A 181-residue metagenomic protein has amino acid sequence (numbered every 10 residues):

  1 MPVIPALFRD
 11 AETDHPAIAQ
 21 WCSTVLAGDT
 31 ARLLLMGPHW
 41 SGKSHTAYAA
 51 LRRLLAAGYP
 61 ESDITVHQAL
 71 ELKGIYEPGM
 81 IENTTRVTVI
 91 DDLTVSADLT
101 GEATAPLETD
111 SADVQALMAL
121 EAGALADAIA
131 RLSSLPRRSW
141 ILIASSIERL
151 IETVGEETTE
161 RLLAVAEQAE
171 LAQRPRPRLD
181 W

Functional and structural regions predicted by a protein language model:
M1-S23, A169, P177-W181: A short, basic N-terminal segment
S23-A31: Phosphate-binding P-loop
T30-A47: Walker A/P-loop nucleotide-binding motif
T30-L34, T85-V87, S139-I141: Residue-level preference for the first positions of well-ordered beta-strands
G37-H39, T88-T94: Short loop/turn segments at strand-loop or loop-helix junctions that form parts of catalytic or ligand-binding pockets
R52, A56-Y59, L72, L93-W181: Replace "adjacent to P-loop NTPase cores in ATP/GTP-dependent enzymes" with "adjacent to NTP-binding cores
L54-T88: AAA+/P-loop NTPase substrate/partner-engagement loops
